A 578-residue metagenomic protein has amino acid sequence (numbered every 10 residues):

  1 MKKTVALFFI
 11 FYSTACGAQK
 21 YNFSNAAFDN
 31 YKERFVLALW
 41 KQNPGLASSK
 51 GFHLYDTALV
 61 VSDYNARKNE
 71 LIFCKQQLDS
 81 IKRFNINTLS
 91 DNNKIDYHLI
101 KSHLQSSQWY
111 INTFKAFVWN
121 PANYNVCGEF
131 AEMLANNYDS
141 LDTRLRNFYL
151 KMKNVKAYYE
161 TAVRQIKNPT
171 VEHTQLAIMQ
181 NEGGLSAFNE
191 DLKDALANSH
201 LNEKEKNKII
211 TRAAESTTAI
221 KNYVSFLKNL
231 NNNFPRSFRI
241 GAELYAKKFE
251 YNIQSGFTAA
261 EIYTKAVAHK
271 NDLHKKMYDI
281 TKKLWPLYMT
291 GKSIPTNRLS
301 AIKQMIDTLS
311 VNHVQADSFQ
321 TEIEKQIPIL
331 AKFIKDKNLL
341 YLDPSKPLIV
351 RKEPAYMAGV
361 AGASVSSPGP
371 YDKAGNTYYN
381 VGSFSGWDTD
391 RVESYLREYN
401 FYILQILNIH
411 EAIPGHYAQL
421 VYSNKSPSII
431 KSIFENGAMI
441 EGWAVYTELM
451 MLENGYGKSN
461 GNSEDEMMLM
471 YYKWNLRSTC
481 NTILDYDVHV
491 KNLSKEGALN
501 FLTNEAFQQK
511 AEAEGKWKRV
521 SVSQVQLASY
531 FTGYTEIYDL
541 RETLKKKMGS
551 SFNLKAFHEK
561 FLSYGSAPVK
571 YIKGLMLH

Functional and structural regions predicted by a protein language model:
M1-S24: Bacterial Sec-dependent N-terminal signal peptides
Q19-H578: N-terminal maturation segment of proteins
